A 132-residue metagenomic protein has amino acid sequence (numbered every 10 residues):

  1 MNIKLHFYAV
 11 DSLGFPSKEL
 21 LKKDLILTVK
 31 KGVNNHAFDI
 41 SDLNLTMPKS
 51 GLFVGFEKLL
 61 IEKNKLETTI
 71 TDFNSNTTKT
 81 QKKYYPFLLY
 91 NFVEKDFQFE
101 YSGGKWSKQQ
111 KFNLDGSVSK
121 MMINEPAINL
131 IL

Functional and structural regions predicted by a protein language model:
M1-A37: Surface-exposed turn/loop modules enriched in turn-prone residues
N2-K4, N35, K49-F53, A127: Extracellular structured ligand-interaction cores
H6-Y8, D39, G55-E57, I131: Residue-level recognition of well-ordered beta-strand positions that form the cores of beta-sheet-rich folds across
F7-S12, N74-Q81, V93-K95: Short edge-strand/loop segments of extracellular domains
S17, K30, T46, N91 (+1 more regions): A generic structural signal for short, solvent-exposed coil/turn residues that cap or connect secondary-structure
T28-K30, S41, P48, V93 (+2 more regions): A structural detector for beta-sheet-dominated domains
S41-T77, P86: Short, well-structured beta-strand segments enriched in hydrophobic/aromatic residues within extracellular or lumenal
T80-L132: PGST-rich, cysteine-poor low-complexity/disordered linker and tail segments that act as flexible spacers
